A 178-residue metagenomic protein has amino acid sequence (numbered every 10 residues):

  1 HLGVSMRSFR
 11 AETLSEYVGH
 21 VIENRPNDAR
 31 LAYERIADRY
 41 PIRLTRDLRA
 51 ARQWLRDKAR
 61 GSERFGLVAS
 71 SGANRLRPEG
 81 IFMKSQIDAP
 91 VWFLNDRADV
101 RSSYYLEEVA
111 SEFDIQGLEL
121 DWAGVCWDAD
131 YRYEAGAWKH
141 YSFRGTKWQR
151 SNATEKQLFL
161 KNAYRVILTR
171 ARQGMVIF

Functional and structural regions predicted by a protein language model:
L2-A137: Conserved helicase/translocase motor-coupling segment
Y105-F178: C-terminal accessory regions
